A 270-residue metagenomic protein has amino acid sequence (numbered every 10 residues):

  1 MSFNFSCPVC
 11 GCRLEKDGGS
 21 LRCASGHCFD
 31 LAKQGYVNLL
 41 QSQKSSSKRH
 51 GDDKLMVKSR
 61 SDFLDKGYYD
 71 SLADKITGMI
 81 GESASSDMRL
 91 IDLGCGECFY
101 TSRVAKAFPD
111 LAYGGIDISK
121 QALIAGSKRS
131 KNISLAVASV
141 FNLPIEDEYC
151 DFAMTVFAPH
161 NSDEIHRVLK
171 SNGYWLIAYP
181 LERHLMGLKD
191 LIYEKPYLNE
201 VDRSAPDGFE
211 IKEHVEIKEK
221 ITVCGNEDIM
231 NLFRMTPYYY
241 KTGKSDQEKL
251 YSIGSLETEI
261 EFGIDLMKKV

Functional and structural regions predicted by a protein language model:
M1-R49: N-terminal auxiliary segments of SAM/dcSAM-dependent transferases
F3, I217-V270: Conserved Class I S-adenosyl-L-methionine
S46, G51-L72: Class I SAM-dependent methyltransferase Rossmann-like catalytic core, especially the SAM/SAH-binding loop
G67-S86: Conserved alpha-helix/loop element of class I SAM-dependent methyltransferases that forms part of the SAM/SAH-binding
R89-D92, G96-N142: Class I SAM-dependent methyltransferase SAM/SAH-binding core
F141-F152: A short acidic, Gly/Pro-enriched loop at the edge of an enzyme's catalytic core that lines a small-molecule cofactor
S162-L176: A short glycine-rich, Lys/Arg-flanked "PGG" loop and its adjoining helix->strand segment in the class I
Y174-A205: Conserved class I S-adenosyl-L-methionine
